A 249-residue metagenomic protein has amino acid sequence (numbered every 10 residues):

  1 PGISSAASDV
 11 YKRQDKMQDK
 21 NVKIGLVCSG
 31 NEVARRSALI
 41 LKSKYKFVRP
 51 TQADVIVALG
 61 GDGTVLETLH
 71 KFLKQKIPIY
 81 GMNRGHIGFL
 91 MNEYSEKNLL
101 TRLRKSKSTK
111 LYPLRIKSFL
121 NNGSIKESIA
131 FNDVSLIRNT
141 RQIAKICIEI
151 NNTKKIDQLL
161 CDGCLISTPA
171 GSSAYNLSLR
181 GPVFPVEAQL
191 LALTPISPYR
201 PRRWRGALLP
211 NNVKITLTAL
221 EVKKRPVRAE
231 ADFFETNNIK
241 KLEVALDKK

Functional and structural regions predicted by a protein language model:
P1-Q14: Single conserved hydrophobic/aromatic residue that forms the stacking wall/gate of nucleotide- or nucleobase-binding
R13-L59, V65-K74, Y94-L111, K117-S128: ATP/NTP phosphate-donor binding region
G61-T64, G85-I87, A170-S173: Short glycine-rich anion-binding loops that position phosphate/pyrophosphate groups of nucleotides and phosphorylated
K76-P78: Proline-centered loop/turn at the N-terminus of a beta-strand
Y80-M82: Generic beta-sheet signal
I87-G163: Catalytic core of DAGKc-family lipid kinases
S128, L136, N151-I156, W204-K249: ATP/nucleoside-binding phosphotransfer catalytic cores, i.e., glycine-rich phosphate-binding loops
Q158-L159, L165-R202: Gly/Ser/Thr-rich active-site loops/lids in small-molecule metabolic enzymes that frequently grip phosphoryl groups
